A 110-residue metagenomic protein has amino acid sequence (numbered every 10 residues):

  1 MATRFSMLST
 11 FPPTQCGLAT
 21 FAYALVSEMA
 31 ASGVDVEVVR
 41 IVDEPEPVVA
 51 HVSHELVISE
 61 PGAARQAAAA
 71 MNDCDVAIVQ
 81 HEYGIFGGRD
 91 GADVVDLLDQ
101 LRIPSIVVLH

Functional and structural regions predicted by a protein language model:
M1-E46, A50-H51, N72-C74: N-terminal subdomain of nucleotide-sugar transferases
L18-F21, A63, R89-D93: Residues at alpha-helix caps and immediate loop-helix transition turns in enzyme cores, especially N- and C-cap
I41-A63, Q80-G87: Acidic/glycine-enriched edge-of-secondary-structure segments
E55-L56, A67-G91, P104-H110: Short N-terminal targeting/anchoring amphipathic segment
L97-R102: Short, conserved loop/helix-junction motifs that constitute active-site signature segments in enzyme catalytic cores
